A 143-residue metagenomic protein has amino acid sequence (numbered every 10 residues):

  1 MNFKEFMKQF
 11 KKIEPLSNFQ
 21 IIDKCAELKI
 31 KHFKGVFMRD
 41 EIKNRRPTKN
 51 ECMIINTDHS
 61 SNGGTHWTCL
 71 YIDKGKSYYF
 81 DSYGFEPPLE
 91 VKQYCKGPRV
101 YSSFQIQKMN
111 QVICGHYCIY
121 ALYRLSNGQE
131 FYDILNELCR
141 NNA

Functional and structural regions predicted by a protein language model:
M1, M7, C114, L138-C139 (+1 more regions): Terminal export signals
M1-C69, D73-S77: Cysteine protease catalytic domains with a Cys-His-Asp triad
C25-K29, C95, C139-N142: Generic secondary-structure transition motif, activating predominantly at the C-termini of alpha-helices
C52-L125: Cysteine protease-like catalytic core of ubiquitin/ubiquitin-like
R124-A143: Contiguous terminal or domain-adjacent regions that often encompass a lipid-handling module or interaction segment
